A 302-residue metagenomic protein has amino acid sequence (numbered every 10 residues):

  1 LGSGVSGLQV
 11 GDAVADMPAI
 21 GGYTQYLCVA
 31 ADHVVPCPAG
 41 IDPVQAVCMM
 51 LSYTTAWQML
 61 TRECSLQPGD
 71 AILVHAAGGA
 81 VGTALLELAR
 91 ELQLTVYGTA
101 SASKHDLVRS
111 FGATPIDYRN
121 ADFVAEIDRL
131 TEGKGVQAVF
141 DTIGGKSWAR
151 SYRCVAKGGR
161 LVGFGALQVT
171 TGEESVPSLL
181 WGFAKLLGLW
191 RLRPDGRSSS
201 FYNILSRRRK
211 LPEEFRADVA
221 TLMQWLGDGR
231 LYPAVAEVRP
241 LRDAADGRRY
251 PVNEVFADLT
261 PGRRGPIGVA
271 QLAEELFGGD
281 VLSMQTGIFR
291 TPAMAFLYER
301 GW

Functional and structural regions predicted by a protein language model:
L1-A19: A glycine-/small-residue-rich N-terminal strand-loop-strand element that serves as the cofactor-binding glycine loop
A13-A76: NAD(P)H dinucleotide-binding glycine-rich loop of Rossmann-like/cofactor-binding domains, especially the beta1-alpha1
Y53-A121: Mid-domain Rossmann-like dinucleotide-binding core that forms the NAD(H)/NADP(H) cofactor-binding site
F123-G133: Short amphipathic alpha-helix with an adjacent loop that forms part of the alpha/beta core around
K146-R230: Glycine-rich phosphate-binding loop and adjacent beta-alpha segment of Rossmann(oid) nucleotide-cofactor-binding
R209-D258, G262-R263: C-terminal hydrophobic helical "lid"/dimerization subdomain of Rossmann-like NAD(P)H-dependent oxidoreductases
G268-W302: Conserved class I S-adenosyl-L-methionine
